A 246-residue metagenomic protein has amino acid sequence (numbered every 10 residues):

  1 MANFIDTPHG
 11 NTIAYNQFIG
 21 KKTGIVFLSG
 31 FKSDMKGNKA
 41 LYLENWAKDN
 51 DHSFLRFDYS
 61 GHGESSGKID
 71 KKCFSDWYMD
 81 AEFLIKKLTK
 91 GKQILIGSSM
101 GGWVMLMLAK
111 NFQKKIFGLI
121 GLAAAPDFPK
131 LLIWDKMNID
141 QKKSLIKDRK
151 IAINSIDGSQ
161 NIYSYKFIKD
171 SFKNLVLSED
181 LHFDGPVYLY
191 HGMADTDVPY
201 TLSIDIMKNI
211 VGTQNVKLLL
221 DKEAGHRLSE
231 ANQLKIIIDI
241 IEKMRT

Functional and structural regions predicted by a protein language model:
M1-G20: N-terminal cap/lid segment of alpha/beta-hydrolase-fold proteins
G10, K115-Y188, G192-Q214, L219-L220 (+1 more regions): The alpha/beta-hydrolase serine catalytic core
K22-G30: Short beta-strand element of the alpha/beta-hydrolase
K32, Y59-E64, P126, G225: Alpha/beta-hydrolase active-site loop signature
K32-N38: Short substrate-entry loop that stabilizes the transition state in hydrolases
A40, E44-S66: Conserved alpha/beta-hydrolase
H62-L88: Catalytic nucleophile-loop/oxyanion-hole region of alpha/beta-hydrolase and closely related hydrolase-like folds
G97-M105: Gly/Ala-rich beta-loop-alpha elbow adjacent to hydrolase catalytic centers
